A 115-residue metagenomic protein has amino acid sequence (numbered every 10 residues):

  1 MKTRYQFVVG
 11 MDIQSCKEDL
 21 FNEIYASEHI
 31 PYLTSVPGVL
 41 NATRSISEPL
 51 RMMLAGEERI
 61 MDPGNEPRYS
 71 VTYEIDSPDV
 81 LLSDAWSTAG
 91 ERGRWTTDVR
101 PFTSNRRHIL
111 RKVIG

Functional and structural regions predicted by a protein language model:
M1-G115: Macromolecular interaction modules
